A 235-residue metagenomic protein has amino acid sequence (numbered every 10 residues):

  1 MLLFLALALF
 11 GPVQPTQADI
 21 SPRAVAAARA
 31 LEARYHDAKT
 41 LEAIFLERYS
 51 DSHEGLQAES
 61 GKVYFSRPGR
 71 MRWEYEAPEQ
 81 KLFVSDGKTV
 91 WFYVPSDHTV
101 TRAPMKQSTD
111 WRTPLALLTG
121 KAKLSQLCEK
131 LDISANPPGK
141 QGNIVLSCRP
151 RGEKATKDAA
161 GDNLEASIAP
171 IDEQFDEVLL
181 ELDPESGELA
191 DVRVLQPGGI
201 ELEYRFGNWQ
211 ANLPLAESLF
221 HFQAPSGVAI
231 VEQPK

Functional and structural regions predicted by a protein language model:
L2, A6-Q57, A224-K235: N-terminal leader/targeting segments and the immediate start of mature chains
D51-S52, R72, E79-L82, T99 (+3 more regions): Short beta-strands and strand-coil junctions in structured, solvent-facing domains, enriched
H53, S96-H98, G198: Solvent-exposed strand-loop boundary residues in beta-sheet-rich modules
A58-S60, P78-E79, D86-G87, E173-E177 (+1 more regions): Short, surface-exposed coil-to-beta transition loops
K62-P114, L202-E203, N208: An acidic-aromatic
H98-L146: Flexible, surface-exposed loop/linker segments and immediately adjacent secondary-structure boundaries
Q126-G227, V231-P234: Gly/Pro-enriched, hydrophobic low-complexity segments that function as extracytoplasmic propeptides/linkers
